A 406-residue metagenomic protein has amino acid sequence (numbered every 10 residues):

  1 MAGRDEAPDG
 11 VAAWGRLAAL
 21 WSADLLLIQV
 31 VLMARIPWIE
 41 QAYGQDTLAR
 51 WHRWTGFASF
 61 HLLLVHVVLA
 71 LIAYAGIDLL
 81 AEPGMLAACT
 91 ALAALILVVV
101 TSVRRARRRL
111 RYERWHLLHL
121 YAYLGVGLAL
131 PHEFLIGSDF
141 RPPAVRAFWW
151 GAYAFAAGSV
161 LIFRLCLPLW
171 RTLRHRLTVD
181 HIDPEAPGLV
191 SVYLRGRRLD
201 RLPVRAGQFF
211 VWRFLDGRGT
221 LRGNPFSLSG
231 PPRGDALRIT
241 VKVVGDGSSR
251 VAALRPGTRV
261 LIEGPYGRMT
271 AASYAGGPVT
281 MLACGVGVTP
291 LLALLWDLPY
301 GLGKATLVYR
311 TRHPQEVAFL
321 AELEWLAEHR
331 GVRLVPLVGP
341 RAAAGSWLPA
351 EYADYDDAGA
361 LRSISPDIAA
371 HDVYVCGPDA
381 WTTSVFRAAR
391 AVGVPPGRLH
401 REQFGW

Functional and structural regions predicted by a protein language model:
M1-S191, S248, M269: Membrane-embedded alpha-helical bundles that constitute the cytochrome b-like, heme-associated redox core of multi-pass
G15, L169-E263, T270, K304 (+3 more regions): Ferredoxin-reductase
H52, H119, G207, G287 (+1 more regions): Short, conserved phosphate/pyrophosphate- and ester-handling motifs at nucleotide-, phospho-/glycolipid
L124-P131, D246-G247, V251, A305-W406: Reductase modules of NAD(P)H-dependent flavoproteins
S273-G277, I368-A369: Short helix-loop-beta connector
V279-L282, Y374: Conserved beta-strand elements of the Class I
V288-P299: Histidine-anchored nucleotide/phosphate-binding helix
